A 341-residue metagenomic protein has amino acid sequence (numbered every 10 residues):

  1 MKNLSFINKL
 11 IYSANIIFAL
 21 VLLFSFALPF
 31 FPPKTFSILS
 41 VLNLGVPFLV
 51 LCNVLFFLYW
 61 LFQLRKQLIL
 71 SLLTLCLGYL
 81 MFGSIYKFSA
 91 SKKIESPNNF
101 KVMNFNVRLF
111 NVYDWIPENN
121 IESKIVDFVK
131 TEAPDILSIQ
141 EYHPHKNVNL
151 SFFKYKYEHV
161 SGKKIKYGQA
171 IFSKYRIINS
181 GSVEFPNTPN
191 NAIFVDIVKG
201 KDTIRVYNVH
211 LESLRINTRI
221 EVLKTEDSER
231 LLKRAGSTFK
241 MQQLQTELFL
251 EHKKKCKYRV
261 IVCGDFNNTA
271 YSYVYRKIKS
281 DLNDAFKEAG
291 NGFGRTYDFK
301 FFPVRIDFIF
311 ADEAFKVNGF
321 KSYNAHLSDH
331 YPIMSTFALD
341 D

Functional and structural regions predicted by a protein language model:
M1-L150, E247, D340-D341: N-terminal, active-site-proximal structural segment of metallo-dependent hydrolase catalytic domains
N8-L22, A27-W60, I69, E251-V260 (+1 more regions): Metal-dependent phosphoester-hydrolase catalytic domains
L75-P97, S123-D127, D135-N217, K321-A325: Structured beta-strand-rich core segments of catalytic domains in phosphoester-bond hydrolases
K101-V107, I121-N147, V195, R205-V209 (+4 more regions): Active-site beta-strand/loop signature of hydrolases that rely on acidic residues for catalysis
N104-N120, R215-T238: Acidic/histidine-rich helix-loop elements that form or flank divalent-metal/phosphate-binding sites at the catalytic
L109-Y113, H143-N147, K163-K166, P189 (+4 more regions): Active-site environment of divalent metal-dependent phosphoester hydrolases
Y113-N119, V183-E184, Y297-K300, Y323: Short, solvent-exposed loop/turn segments at secondary-structure boundaries
N149-F152, I220, Y273-R276: Short amphipathic alpha-helical segments
